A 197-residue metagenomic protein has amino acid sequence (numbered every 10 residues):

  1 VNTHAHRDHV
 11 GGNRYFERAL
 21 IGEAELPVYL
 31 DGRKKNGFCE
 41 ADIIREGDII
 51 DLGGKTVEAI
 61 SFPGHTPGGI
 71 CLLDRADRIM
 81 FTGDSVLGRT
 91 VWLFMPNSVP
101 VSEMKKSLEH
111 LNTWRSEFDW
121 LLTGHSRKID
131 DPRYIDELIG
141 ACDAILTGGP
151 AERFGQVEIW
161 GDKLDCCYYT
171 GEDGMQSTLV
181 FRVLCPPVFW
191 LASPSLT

Functional and structural regions predicted by a protein language model:
V1-D51, A144: Active-site HxH/HxHxD metal-binding segment of metal-dependent hydrolases
T3-A5, H9, L30-K35, I49-L52 (+4 more regions): Short C-terminal domain-edge/linker segments immediately following a structured domain
H4-H9, H65, H125, V183: Histidine-centered active-site/metal-ligand motif
A19-L20, I43, P96-V99, L191: Generic low-polarity alpha-helical segments
P27-Y29, K34-C39, F62, F81-G88 (+1 more regions): Residue-level signal for well-ordered alpha-helical segments
E58-P63, P67-L146: Metallo-beta-lactamase
E109-T197: Accessory terminal helices/loops
